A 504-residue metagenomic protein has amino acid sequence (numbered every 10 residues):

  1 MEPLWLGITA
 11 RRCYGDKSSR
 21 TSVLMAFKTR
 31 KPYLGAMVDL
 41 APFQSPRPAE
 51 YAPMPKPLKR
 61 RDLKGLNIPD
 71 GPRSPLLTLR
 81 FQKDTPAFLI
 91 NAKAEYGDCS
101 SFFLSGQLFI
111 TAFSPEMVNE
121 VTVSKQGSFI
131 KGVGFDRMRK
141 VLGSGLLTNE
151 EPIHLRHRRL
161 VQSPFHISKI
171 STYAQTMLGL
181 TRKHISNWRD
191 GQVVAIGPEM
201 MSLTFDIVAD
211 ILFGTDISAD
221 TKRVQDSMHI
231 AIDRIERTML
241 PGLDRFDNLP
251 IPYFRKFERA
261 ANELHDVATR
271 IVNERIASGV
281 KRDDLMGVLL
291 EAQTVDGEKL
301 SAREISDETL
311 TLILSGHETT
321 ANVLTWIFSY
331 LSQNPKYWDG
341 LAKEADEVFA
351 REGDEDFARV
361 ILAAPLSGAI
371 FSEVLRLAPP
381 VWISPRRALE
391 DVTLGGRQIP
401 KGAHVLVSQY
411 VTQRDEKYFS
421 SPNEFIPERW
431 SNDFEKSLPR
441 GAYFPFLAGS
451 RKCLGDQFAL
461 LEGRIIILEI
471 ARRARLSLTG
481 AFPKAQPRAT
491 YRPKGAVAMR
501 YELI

Functional and structural regions predicted by a protein language model:
A26-K56, I90-A94, T181, I185 (+4 more regions): Cytochrome P450 proximal C-terminal region
A26-R156, S171, Q175-K183, T215-A219 (+7 more regions): N-terminal membrane-proximal hinge/A-helix region immediately C-terminal to the signal-anchor transmembrane segment
R30, A36-L63, I130-M138, N149 (+5 more regions): Cytochrome P450 heme-thiolate monooxygenase catalytic core
L76-G97, D266, R270, E352-G395: Conserved cytochrome P450 K-helix E-x-x-R motif and the immediately C-terminal K′/meander segment
T319-W338, A342, Q457-R472: Cytochrome P450 catalytic-core helices
V407-F434: Conserved cytochrome P450 K-helix/beta-meander segment immediately N-terminal to the heme-binding cysteine loop
